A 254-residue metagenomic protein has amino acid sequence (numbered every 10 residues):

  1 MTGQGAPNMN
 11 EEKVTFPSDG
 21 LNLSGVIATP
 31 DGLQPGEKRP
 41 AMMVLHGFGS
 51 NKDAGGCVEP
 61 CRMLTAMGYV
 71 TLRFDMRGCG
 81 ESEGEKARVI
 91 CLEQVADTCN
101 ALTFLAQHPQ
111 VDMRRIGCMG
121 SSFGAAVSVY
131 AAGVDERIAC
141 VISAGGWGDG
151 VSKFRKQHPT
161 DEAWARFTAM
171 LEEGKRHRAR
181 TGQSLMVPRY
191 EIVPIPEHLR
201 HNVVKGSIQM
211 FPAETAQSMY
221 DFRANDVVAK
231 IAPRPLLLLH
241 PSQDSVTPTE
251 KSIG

Functional and structural regions predicted by a protein language model:
T2-E37: N-terminal cap/lid segment of alpha/beta-hydrolase-fold proteins
G49-R62, M76: The serine-hydrolase catalytic nucleophile loop
K52-A54, C79-G117: Catalytic nucleophile-loop/oxyanion-hole region of alpha/beta-hydrolase and closely related hydrolase-like folds
C61-E81: Conserved alpha/beta-hydrolase
N100-T181: Primarily recognizes the serine-hydrolase "nucleophile elbow" in alpha/beta-hydrolase and SGNH/GDSL folds
G145-M219, A224-N225: Accessory cap/linker subdomain of secreted extracellular hydrolases
I231, L238-H240: Short beta-strand/loop motif that positions the catalytic acidic residue of the alpha/beta-hydrolase fold
S245-K251: Conserved alpha/beta-hydrolase "acid-adjacent" motif
